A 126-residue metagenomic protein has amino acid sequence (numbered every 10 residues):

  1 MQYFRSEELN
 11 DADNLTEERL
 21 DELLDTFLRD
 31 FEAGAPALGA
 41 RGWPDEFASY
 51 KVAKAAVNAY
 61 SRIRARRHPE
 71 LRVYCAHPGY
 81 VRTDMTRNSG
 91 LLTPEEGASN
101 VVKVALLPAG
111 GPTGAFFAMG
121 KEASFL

Functional and structural regions predicted by a protein language model:
M1-R66, H77: Catalytic loop of short-chain dehydrogenase/reductase
A55, C75-T83, R87-L126: C-terminal helical subdomain
A65-E70, V81: A short hydrophobic alpha-helix cap/turn motif
